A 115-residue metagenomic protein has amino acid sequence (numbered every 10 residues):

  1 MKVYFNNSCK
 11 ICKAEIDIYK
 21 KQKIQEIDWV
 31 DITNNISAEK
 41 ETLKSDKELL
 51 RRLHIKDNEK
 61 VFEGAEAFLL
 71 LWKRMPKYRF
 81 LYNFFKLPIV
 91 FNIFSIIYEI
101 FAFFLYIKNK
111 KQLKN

Functional and structural regions predicted by a protein language model:
M1-Q25, I97: Local sequence-structure signature of Cys/Sec-based thiol-disulfide redox active-site neighborhoods
I27-A38: Thiol-based oxidoreductase modules, predominantly thioredoxin-like and allied folds used for disulfide exchange
A38-N115: Thiol/selenol-based redox catalytic cores and closely related redox-interacting motifs
